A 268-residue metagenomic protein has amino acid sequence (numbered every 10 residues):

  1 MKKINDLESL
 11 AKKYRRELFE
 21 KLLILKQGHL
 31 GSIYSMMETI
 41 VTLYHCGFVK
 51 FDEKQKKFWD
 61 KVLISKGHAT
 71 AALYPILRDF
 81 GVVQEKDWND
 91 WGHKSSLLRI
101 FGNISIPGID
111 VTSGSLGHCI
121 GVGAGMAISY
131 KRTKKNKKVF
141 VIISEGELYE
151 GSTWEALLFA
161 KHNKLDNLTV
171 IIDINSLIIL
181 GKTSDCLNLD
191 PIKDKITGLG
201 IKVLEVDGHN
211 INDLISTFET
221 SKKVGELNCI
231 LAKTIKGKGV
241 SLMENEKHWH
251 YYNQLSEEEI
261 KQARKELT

Functional and structural regions predicted by a protein language model:
A11-Q27, D173-N175: N-terminal capping segment at the start of a domain
L18-K21, I33-H162: Cofactor-binding active-site loop characterized by glycine-rich and histidine/acidic residues
D60-V62, K137-V141, L168, V224-A232: Generic beta-sheet signal
Y74-I76, S152-W154, L180-S184, V240-N245: Short acidic, glycine/serine/threonine-rich loops at helix termini
K135, D185-T217: Conserved thiamine diphosphate
E150-N175, C229-A232: A short alpha/beta connector and helix-capping loop motif
H162-I171, I178-D194, L199: Phosphate/pyrophosphate-binding betaalpha-module
I211, I215-T268: Glycine/aspartate-rich loop-and-adjacent alpha/beta segment that forms the canonical ThDP
